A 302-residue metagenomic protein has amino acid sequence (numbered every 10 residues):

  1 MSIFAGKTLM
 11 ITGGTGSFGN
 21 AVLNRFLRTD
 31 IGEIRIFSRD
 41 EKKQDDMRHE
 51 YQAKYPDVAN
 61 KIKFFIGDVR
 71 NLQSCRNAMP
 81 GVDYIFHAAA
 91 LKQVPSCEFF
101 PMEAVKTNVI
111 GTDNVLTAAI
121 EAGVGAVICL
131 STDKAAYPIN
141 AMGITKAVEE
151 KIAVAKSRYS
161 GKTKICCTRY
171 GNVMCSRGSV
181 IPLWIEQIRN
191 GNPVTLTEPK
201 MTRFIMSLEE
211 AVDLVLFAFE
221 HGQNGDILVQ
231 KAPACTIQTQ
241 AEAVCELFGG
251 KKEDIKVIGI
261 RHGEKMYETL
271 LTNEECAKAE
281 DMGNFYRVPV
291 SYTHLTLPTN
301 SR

Functional and structural regions predicted by a protein language model:
T12-R25: N-terminal Rossmann NAD(P)H-binding glycine-rich loop of SDR-like oxidoreductase domains
I31-K43: Conserved glycine-rich Rossmann-like NAD(P)H-binding loop of the short-chain dehydrogenase/reductase
S38, I66, K106: Conserved residues in the N-terminal Rossmann fold of short-chain dehydrogenase/reductase
K63-Y84: Conserved Rossmann-fold cofactor-binding substructure of NAD(P)-dependent oxidoreductases
Y84-H87, L91-K151, A155: Conserved Rossmann-fold NAD(P)-dependent oxidoreductase catalytic core, especially the SDR/UDP-sugar
A141-G222, P233, I237, A241-F248: NAD(P)-dependent short-chain dehydrogenase/reductase
H221-S291: Mid/C-terminal beta-alpha module of Rossmann-like enzyme folds, strongest in SDR-family dehydrogenases/epimerases
T293-T299: Conserved small/polar residues in nucleotide/adenosyl-binding loops
